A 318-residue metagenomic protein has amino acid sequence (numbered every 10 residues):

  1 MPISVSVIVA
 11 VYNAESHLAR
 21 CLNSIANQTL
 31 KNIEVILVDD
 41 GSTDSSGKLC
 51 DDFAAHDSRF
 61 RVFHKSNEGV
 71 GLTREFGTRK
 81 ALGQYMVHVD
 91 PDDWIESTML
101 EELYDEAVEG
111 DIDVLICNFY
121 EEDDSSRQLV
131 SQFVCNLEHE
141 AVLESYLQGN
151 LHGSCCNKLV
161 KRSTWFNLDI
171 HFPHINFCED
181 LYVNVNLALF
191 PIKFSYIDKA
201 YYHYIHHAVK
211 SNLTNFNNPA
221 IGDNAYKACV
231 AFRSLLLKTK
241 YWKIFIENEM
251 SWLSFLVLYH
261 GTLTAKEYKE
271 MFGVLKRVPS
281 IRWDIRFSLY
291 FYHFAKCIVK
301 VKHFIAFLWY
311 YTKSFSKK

Functional and structural regions predicted by a protein language model:
M1-A26: N-proximal low-complexity "stem/linker" segments adjacent to membrane-targeting elements
P2-S6, A26-L37, S45, D57-R61: Short loop->beta transition adjacent to catalytic acidic/histidine clusters or analogous donor-positioning motifs
D39-K48, D90: A conserved acidic beta->alpha catalytic loop
K65-A81: Glycine-rich, basic loop-to-helix element that forms the pyrophosphate-binding segment of sugar-nucleotide handling
V70, P91-S195, Y204-A220: Donor-binding/catalytic cores of nucleotide-activated saccharide and glycerol-phosphate transferases/polymerases
M86: Short aromatic/hydrophobic "clamp" motif used to bind/position activated sugar donors
Y201-A208, T214-I244, L263-P279: Catalytic core of nucleotide-sugar-dependent glycosyltransferases
T262-K318: Membrane-interface aromatic/basic loop that binds lipid-linked glycans or pyrophosphate carriers, typified by
